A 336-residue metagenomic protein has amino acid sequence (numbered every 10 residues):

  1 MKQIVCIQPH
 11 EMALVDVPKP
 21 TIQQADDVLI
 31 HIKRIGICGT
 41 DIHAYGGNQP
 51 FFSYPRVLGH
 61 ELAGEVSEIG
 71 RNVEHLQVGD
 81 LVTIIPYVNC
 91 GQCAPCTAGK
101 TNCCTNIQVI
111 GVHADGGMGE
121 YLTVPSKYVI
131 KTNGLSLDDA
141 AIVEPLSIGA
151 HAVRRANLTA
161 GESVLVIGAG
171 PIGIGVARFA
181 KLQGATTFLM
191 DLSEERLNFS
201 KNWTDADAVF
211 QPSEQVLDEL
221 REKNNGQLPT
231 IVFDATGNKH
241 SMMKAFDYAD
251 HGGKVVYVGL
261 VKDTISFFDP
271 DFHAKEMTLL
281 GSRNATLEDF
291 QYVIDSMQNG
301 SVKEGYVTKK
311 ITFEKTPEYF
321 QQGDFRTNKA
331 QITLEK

Functional and structural regions predicted by a protein language model:
Q3, S163-V164, V255: Conserved hydrophobic helix-helix packing surfaces used for dimerization/oligomerization
P20-I35, N48-A94, N133-L135: Glycine-rich beta-strand-centered segment in the early N-terminal region that forms part of a ligand/cofactor-binding
C90-I167: NAD(P)H dinucleotide-binding glycine-rich loop of Rossmann-like/cofactor-binding domains, especially the beta1-alpha1
L135-E214: Mid-domain Rossmann-like dinucleotide-binding core that forms the NAD(H)/NADP(H) cofactor-binding site
S193, V261, A285: Residues in the short beta-alpha loop(s) of Rossmann-like NAD(P)-binding domains
N198, W203-T278: Glycine-rich cofactor phosphate-binding loops and adjacent beta1-alpha1 units of small-molecule cofactor enzyme domains
M243, L287-K336: C-terminal hydrophobic helical "lid"/dimerization subdomain of Rossmann-like NAD(P)H-dependent oxidoreductases
